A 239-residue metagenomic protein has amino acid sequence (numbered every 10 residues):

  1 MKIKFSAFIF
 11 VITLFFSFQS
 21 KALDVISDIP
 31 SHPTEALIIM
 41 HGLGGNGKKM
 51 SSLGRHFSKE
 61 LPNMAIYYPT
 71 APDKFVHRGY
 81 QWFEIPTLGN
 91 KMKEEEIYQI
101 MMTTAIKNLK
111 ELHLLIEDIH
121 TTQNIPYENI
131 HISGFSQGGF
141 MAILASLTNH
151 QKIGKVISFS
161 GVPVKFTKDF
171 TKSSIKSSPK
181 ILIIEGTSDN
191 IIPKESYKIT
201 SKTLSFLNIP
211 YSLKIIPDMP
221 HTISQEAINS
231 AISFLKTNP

Functional and structural regions predicted by a protein language model:
A7-F15: Bacterial N-terminal signal peptides
L23-D28, H32-I125, N129: Serine-hydrolase catalytic machinery in alpha/beta-hydrolase-like enzymes
H41-L43, S133-F135, G186: Conserved alpha/beta-hydrolase "nucleophile elbow" surrounding the catalytic nucleophile
S52, L144-T148: Active-site signature of alpha/beta-hydrolase-fold catalytic machinery across serine- and Asp/Cys-nucleophile hydrolases
G134-G138, A142: Gly/Ala-rich beta-loop-alpha elbow adjacent to hydrolase catalytic centers
Q151-P163: A conserved short beta-strand
L182-E185, D189: Short beta-strand/loop motif that positions the catalytic acidic residue of the alpha/beta-hydrolase fold
E195-P239: C-terminal catalytic histidine-bearing segment of alpha/beta-hydrolase fold enzymes
